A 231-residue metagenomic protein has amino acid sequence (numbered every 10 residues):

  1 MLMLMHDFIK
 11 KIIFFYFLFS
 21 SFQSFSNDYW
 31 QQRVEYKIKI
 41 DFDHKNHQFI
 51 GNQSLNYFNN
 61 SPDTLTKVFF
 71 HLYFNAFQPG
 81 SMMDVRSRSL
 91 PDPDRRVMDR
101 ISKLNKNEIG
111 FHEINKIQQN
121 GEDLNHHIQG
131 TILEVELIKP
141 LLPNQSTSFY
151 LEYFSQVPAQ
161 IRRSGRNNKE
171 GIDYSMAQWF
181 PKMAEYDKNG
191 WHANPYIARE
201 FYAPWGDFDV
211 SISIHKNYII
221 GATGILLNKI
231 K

Functional and structural regions predicted by a protein language model:
F8-S20: Sec-dependent N-terminal signal peptides
F17, F22-I50, E170, A177: N-terminal, polar/Ser/Thr-rich
N27, I38-D41, L55, E122-N125 (+2 more regions): Beta-strand-rich interaction surfaces with strong enrichment in secreted/lumenal proteins
Y57-S61: Asparagine-centered strand-capping/turn motif at beta-strand->loop junctions
F74-D84, Y218-G221: Short aromatic-acidic-glycine turn motif
P93-Q119, E152-K231: Extended, low-hydrophobicity, Ser/Thr/Pro/Gly-biased non-transmembrane segments
T131-V135, T147: Short strand-edge motifs at loop-to-beta-strand transitions and within beta-strands of extracellular beta-rich domains
L142-L151: Short Pro-Gly-centered flexible turn/kink motifs
